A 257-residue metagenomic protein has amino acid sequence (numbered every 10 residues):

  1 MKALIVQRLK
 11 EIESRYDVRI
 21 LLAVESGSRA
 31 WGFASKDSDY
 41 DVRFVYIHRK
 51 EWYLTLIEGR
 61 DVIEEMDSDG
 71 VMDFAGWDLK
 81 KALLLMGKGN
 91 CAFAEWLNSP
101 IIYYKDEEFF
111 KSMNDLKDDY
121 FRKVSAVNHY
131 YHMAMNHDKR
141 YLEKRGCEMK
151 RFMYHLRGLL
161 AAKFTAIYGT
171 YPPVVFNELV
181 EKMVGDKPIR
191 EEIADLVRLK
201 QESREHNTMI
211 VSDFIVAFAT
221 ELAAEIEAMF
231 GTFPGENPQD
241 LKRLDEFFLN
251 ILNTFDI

Functional and structural regions predicted by a protein language model:
M1-A3, D41, F109-K117: Short low-complexity stretches enriched in small and charged residues
M1-I20, V24-S28, G32-D37, R43-E95: Metal-dependent nucleotidyltransferase catalytic core
E65-D69, N98-P100, N136-L142: Short acidic (Asp/Glu) patches
M86-P100, K123-V124, A166: Amphipathic alpha-helical interaction segments
W96-M113: Short, glycine/charge-rich beta-strand/loop segments that flank catalytic centers and engage negatively charged groups
K111-L241, I257: Conserved nucleotidyltransferase catalytic core and NTase-mimicking acidic/glycine-rich helix/loop elements in nucleic
L241-I257: A cross-kingdom marker for long, charged
